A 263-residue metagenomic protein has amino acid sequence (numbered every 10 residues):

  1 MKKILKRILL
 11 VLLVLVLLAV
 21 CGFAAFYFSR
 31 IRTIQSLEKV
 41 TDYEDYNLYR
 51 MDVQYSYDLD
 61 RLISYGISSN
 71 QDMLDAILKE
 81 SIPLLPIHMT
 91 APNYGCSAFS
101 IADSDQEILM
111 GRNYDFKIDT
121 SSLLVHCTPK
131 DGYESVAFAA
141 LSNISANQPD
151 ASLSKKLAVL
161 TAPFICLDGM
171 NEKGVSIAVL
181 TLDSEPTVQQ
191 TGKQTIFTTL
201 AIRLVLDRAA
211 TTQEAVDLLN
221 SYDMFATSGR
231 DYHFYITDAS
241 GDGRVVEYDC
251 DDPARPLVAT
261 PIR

Functional and structural regions predicted by a protein language model:
M1-K3: N-terminal secretory signal peptides that target proteins for export/translocation
L5-A210, M224-F225: N-terminal mature-domain region immediately after signal-peptide cleavage in secreted/organellar precursors
T212-D223: Short, well-structured alpha-helical segments that form the helix of a local strand-helix-strand
G229-R263: Extended amphipathic alpha-helical segments with heptad-repeat/coiled-coil character used for oligomerization, fusion
